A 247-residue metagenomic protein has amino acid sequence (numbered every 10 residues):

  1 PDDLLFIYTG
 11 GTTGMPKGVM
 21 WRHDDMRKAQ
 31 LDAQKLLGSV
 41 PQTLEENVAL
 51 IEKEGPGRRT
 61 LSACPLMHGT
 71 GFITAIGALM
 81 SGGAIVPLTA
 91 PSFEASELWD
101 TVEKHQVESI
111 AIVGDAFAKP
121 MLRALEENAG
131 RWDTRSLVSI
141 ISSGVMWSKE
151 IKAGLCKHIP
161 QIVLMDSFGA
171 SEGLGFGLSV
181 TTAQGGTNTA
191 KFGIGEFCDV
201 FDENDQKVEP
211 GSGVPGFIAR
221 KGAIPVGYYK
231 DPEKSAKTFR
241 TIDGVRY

Functional and structural regions predicted by a protein language model:
P1, R27-K28, L125-E127: ANL superfamily adenylate-forming
P1-Y8, M15, A49-R59: Conserved pre-ATP/AMP-binding loop-to-beta segment of ANL
D3, T9-T12, T60, L66 (+6 more regions): Conserved S/T- and glycine-rich ATP-binding loop of Class I adenylate-forming
L4-V40: Conserved AMP-binding A3 loop
R27-A63, M67-A111: Conserved AMP-binding/adenylation subdomain of ANL enzymes
M80-G83, V107-I112, L122-T187, F192-D199 (+1 more regions): Gly/Ser/Thr-rich phosphate-binding loop
D199-K221, T238: Conserved beta-loop-beta connector loops within the AMP-binding
F217-Y247: Conserved ATP-binding/catalytic segment of the ANL
